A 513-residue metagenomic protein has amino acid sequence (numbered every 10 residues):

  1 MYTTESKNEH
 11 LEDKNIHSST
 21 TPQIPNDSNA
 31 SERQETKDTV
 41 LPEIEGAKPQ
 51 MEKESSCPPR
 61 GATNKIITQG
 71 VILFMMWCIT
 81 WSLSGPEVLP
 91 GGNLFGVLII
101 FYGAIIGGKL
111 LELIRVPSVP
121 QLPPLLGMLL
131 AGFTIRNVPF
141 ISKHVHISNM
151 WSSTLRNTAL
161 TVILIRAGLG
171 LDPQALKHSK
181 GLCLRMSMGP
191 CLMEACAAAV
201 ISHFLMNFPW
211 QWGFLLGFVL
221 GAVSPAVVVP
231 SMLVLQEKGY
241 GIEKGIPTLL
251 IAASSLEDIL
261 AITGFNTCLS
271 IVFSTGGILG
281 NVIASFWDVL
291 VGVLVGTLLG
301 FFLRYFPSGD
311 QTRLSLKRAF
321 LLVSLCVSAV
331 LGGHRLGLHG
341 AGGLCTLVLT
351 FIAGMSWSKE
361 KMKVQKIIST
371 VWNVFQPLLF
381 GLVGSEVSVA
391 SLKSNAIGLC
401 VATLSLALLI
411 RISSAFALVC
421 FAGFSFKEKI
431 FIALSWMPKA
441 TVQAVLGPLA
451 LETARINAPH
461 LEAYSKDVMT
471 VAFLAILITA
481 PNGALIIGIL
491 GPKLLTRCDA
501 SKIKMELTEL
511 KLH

Functional and structural regions predicted by a protein language model:
Y2-H513: Transmembrane helical cores of multi-pass secondary ion antiporters/exchangers
